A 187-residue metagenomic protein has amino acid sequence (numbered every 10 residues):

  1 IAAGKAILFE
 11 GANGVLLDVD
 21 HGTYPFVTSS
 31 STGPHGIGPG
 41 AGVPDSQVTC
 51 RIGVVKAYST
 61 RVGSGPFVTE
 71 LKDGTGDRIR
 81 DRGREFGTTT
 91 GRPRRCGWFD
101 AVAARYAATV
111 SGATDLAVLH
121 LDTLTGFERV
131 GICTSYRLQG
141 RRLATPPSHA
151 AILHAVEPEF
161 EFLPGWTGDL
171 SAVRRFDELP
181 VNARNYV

Functional and structural regions predicted by a protein language model:
I1-V187: Non-transmembrane, aqueous-exposed alpha-helical and coiled segments at domain scale
